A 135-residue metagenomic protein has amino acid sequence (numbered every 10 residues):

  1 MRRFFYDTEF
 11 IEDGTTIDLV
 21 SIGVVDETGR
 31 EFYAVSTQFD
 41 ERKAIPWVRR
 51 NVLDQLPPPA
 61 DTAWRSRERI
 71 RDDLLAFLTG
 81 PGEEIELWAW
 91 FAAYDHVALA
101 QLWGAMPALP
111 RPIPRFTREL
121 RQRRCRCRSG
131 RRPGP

Functional and structural regions predicted by a protein language model:
F4-Y6, F10-W90: Conserved non-catalytic scaffold segment of RNase H-like nuclease domains
I85, M106-L109, G130: Secondary-structure boundary/capping positions in well-ordered alpha/beta enzyme cores
E86-A92, V97-A98, R131-P135: Acidic, Mg2+-coordinating catalytic module of metal-dependent nucleases/exonucleases that use a two-metal-ion mechanism
W90-A92, L102, R123: Short, loop-centered acidic/histidine patches that primarily coordinate divalent metals
Y94-P114: Substrate-recognition/cap helix-loop segment adjacent to the acidic, metal-dependent catalytic center of Asp-based
R111-P133: Short, flexible loop segments at boundaries between secondary-structure elements
